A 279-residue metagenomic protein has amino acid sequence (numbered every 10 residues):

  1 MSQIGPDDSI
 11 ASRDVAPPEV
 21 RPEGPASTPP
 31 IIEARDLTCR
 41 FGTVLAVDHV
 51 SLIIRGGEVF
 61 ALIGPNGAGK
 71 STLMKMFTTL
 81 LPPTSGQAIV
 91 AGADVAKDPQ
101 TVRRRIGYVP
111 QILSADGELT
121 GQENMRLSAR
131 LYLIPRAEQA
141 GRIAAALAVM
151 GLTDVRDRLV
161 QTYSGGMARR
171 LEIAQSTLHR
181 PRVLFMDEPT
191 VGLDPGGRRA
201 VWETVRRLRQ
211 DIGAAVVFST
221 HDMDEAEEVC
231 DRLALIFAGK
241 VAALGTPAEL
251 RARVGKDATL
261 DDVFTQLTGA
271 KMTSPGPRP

Functional and structural regions predicted by a protein language model:
E118, L159-G166: Conserved ABC ATPase signature
R126, R130, A137-V155: Conserved ABC ATPase "signature" region
R180: Conserved catalytic motifs of ABC-family nucleotide-binding domains
L184-D187: Catalytic Walker B motif of ABC-type/P-loop ATPase nucleotide-binding domains
R199-I212: Helical segment within the ABC ATPase nucleotide-binding domain
L244-G245: ABC ATPase "signature
